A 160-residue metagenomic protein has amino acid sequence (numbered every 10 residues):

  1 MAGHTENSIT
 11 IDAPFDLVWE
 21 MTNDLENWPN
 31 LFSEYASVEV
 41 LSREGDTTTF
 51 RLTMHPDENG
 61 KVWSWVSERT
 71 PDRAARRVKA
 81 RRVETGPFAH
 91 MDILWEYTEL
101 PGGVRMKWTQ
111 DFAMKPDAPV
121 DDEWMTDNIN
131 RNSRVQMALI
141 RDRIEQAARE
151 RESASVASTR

Functional and structural regions predicted by a protein language model:
M1-T49, T159-R160: Hydrophobic ligand-binding cavity/cleft-lining segments
I9, P87-F88, N132: Amphipathic alpha-helical hairpins
N23, S64, D92, P119-V120: Generic recognition of short, well-ordered alpha-helical segments
E26-S33, G86, A118, E123: Flexible, active-site-adjacent loop/turn segments at secondary-structure boundaries
P29-N30, S37-E44, H55-R105, D111-M114 (+3 more regions): Hydrophobic-ligand binding "helix-grip"
D111-V135: A short acidic/glycine-rich loop-to-helix N-cap element
